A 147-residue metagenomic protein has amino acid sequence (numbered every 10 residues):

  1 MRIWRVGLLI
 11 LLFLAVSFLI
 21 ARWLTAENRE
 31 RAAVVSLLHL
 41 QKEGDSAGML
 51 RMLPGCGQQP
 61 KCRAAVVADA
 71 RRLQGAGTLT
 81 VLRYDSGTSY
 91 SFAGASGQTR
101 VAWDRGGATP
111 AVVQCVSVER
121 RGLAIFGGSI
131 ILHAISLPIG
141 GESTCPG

Functional and structural regions predicted by a protein language model:
M1-H39, E43, R51: Short, low-complexity N-terminal intrinsically disordered segments enriched in polar/charged residues
L24-T25, M49, S143-G147: Unusually extended, aromatic-enriched hydrophobic runs near protein termini
A26-E27, Q74-G75, I131-L132: Intrinsically disordered, low-complexity segments enriched in polar/charged residues with Gly/Pro, especially when
E27-R31, R83, S96, E119: Short linear sequence motifs
A47-G107: Short solvent-exposed beta->alpha transition segments
S89-G147: Exposed beta-sheet edge and beta->alpha loop/turn motif
